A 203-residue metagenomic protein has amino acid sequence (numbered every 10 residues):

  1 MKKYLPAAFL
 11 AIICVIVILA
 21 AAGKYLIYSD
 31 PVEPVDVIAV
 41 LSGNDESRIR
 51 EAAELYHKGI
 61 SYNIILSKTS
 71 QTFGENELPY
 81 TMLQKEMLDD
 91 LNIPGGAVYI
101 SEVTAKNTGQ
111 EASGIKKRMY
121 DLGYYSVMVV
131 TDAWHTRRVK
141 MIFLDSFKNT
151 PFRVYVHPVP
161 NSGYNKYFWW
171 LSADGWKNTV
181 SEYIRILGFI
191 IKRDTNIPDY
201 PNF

Functional and structural regions predicted by a protein language model:
M1-Y4: Positively charged n-region of N-terminal signal peptides that target proteins for export
P6-A20: Hydrophobic membrane-insertion alpha-helices, especially the h-region of bacterial N-terminal signal peptides
A20-I27, F189, R193: Structural signal for membrane-spanning alpha-helices in multi-pass inner-membrane proteins, emphasizing helix cores
K24-L171: A structural signal for short, hydrophobic/glycine-enriched beta-strand patches
L171-D199: A transmembrane-helix-recognition feature enriched in membrane-embedded lipid enzymes and envelope glyco-/phospholipid
